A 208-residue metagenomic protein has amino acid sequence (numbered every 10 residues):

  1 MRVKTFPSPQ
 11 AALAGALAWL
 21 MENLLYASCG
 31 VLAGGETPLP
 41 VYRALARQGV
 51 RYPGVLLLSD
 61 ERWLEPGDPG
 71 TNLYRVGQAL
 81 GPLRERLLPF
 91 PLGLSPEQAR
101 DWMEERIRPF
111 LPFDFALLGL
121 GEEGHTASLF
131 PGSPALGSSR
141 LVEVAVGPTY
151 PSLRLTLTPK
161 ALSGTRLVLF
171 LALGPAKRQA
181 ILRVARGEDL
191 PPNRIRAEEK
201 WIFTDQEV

Functional and structural regions predicted by a protein language model:
M1-G30: N-terminal glycine-/serine-/threonine-rich phosphate-binding loop
E22, Y26-R47: Glycine-rich N-terminal segment of FAD-binding domains in flavoprotein oxidoreductases, spanning the beta-loop-helix
V31-T37, L118-E122, L173: Glycine-rich beta-strand-to-loop/alpha-helix junction loops that act as flexible
A44-Y52, G77, P131-S139: A glycine- and small-aliphatic-rich helix-loop capping segment at beta-alpha/alpha-beta transitions that lines
Q48-V55, A135, K160-R166, R194-E198: Short, conserved loop/helix-junction motifs that constitute active-site signature segments in enzyme catalytic cores
R51-L117: Ligand-binding beta-strand-loop-alpha-helix segment within the catalytic cores of soluble metabolic enzymes
F115-L118, E122-K160: Class I SAM-dependent methyltransferase SAM-binding "motif I" and its flanking Rossmann-like core
L162-V208: C-terminal functional extensions of proteins
